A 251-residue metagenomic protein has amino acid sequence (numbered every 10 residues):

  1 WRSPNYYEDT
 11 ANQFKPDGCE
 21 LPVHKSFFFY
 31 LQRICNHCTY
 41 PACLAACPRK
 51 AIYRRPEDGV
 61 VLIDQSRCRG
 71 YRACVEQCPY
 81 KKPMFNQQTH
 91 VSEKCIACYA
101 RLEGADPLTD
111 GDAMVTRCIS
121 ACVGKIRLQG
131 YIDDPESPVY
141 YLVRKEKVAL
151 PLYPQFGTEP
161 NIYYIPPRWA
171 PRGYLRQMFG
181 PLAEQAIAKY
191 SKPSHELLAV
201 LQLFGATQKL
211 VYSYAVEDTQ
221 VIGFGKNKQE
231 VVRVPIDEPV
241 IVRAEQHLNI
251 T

Functional and structural regions predicted by a protein language model:
W1-T251: Non-ligating segments of multi-cofactor redox enzymes
